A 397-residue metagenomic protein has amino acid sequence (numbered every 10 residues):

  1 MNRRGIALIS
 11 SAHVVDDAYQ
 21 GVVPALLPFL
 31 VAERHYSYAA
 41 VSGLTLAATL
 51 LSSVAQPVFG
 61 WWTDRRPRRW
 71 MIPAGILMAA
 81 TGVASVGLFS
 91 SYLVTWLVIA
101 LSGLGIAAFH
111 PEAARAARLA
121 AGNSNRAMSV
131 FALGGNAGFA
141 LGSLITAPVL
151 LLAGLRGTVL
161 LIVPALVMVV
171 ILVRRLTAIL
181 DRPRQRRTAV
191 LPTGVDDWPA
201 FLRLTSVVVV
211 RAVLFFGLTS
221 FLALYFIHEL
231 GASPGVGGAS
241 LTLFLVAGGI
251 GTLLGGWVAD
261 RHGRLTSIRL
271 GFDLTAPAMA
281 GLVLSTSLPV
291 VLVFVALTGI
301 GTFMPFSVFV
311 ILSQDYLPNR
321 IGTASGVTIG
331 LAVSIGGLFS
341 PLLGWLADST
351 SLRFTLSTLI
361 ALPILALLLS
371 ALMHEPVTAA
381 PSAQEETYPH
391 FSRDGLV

Functional and structural regions predicted by a protein language model:
G21, T49-P57, F139-A140, L245-L253 (+1 more regions): Residue-level signature of mid-helix packing/kink "hotspots" within the transmembrane helices of 12-pass Major
V23-P24, P199-G249: Extracytoplasmic gate region of multi-pass secondary transporters
V54-S90: Conserved MFS/SLC helix-loop-helix module at the cytosolic interface between two early adjacent transmembrane helices
A55-P67, L150, G251-G263, A347-D348: Helix-to-loop junctions at the C-terminal end of transmembrane segments in multipass secondary transporters
W70-S85, T266-G281, I360: Structural signature of the two symmetry-related core transmembrane helices
Y92, F131-A178: Helix-loop-helix hairpin linking two adjacent transmembrane segments in secondary transporters
V98-G134: Cytoplasmic helix-loop-helix junction between adjacent transmembrane helices in 12-TM secondary transporters
A259-F309: C-terminal transmembrane helical hairpin of 12-TM major facilitator-type secondary transporters
